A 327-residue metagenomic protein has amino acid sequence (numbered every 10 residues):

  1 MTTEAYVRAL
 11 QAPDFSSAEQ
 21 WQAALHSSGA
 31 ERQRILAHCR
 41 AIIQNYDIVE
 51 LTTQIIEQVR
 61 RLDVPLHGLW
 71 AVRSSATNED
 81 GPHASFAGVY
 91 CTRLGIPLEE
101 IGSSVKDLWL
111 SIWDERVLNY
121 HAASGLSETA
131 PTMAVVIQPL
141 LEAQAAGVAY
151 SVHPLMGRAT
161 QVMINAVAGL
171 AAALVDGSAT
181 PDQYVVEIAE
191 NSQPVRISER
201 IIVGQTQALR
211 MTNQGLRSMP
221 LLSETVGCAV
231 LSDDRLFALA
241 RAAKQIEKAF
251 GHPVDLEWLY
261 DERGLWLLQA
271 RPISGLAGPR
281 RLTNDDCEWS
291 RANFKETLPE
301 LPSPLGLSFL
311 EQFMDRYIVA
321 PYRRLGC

Functional and structural regions predicted by a protein language model:
M1-P13, E19, G29-R34, G147-C327: Conserved divalent-metal-coordinating catalytic cores that perform phosphate/pyrophosphate/nucleotidyl transfer
M1-V136, A145, V226-D234, A238-G251 (+1 more regions): N-terminal beta-alpha lobe that positions the nucleotide/phosphoryl donor in ATP/NTP-coupled carboxylate activation
S74-N78, G88, L141-A143, A166-L170 (+1 more regions): Glycine-rich beta-alpha junction loops
Q138-L140, V152-H153: A generic structural motif
